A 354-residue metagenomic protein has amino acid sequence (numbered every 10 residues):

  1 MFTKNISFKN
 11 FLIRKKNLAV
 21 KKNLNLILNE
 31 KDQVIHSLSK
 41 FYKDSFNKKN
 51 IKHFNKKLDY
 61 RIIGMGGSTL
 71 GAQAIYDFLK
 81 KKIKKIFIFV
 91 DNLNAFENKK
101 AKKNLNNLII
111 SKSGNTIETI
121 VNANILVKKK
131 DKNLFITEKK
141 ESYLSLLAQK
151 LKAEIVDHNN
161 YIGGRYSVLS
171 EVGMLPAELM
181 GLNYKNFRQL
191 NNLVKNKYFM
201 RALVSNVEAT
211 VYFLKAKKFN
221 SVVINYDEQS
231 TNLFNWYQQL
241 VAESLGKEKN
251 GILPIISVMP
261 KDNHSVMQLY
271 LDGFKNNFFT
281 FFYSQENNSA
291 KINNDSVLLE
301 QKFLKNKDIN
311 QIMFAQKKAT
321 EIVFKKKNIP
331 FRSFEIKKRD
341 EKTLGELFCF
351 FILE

Functional and structural regions predicted by a protein language model:
M1-K48, D295-F303, A319: Extended, charge-enriched "interface" segments that sit outside catalytic cores
F2-K15, K43-T69, K217-D227: A short, flexible N-terminal coil/short beta segment enriched in small residues
K49, D131-T280: Active-site phosphate/pyrophosphate-binding segments
K49-L58, K85-I86, K99-L105, M259-D262 (+3 more regions): Non-catalytic regulatory/linker segments of enzymes
N50, N92-A101, V207-Y212, Y283 (+1 more regions): Short, charged beta->alpha transition segments
N55-F199: Glycine-rich phosphate-binding loops that contact phosphosugars or nucleotide phosphates
D77-K80, N124-L126, Q149-L151, Q238-L245 (+3 more regions): Short, solvent-exposed amphipathic alpha-helical segments in soluble enzyme and RNA/protein-processing domains
Q229-E335, K342-G345: C-terminal catalytic subdomain
